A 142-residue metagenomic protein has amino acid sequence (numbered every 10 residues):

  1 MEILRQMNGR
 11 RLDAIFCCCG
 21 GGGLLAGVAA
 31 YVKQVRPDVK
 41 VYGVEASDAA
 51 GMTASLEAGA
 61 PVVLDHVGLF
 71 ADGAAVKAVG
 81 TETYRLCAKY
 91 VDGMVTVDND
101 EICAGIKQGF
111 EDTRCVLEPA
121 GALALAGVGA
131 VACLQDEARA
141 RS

Functional and structural regions predicted by a protein language model:
M1-S142: PLP-dependent amino-acid enzyme catalytic core
